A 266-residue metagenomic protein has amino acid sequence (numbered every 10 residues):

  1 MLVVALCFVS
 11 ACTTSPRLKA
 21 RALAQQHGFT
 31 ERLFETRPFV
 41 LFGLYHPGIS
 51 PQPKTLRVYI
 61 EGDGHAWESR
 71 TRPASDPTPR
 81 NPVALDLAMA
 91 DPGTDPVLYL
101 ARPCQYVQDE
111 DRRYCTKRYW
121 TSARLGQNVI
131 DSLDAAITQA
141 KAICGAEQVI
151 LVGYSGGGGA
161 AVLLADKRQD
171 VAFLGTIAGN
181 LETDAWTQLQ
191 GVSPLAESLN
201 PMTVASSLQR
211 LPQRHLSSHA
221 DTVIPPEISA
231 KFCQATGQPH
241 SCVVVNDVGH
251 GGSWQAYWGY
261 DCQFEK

Functional and structural regions predicted by a protein language model:
V9-A11: C-terminal motif of bacterial Sec signal peptides marking the signal peptidase cleavage site
T13-S15: Bacterial signal peptide processing site
L18-G48: N-terminal cap/lid segment of alpha/beta-hydrolase-fold proteins
R37-V40, P47-A101, Q105-Q108: Short, surface-exposed "cap/lid" segments of acyl-processing enzymes
R113-I143: Alpha/beta-hydrolase active-site loop
V152-G157, A161: Gly/Ala-rich beta-loop-alpha elbow adjacent to hydrolase catalytic centers
G179-N180, D184-G252: The feature captures the conserved acid-bearing segment of alpha/beta-hydrolase catalytic domains
